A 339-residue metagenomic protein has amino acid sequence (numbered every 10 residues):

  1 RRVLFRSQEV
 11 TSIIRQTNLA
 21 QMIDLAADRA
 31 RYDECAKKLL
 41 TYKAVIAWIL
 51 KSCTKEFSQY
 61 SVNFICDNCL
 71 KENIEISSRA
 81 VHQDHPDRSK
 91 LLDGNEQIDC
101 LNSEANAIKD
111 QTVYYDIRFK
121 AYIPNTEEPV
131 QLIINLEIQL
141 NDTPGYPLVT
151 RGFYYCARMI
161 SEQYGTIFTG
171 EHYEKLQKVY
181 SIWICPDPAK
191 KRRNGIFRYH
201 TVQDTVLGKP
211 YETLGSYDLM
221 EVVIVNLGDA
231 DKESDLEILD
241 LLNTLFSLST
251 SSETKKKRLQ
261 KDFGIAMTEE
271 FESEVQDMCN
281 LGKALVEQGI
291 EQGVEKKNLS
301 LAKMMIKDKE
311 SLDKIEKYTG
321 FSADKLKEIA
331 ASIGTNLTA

Functional and structural regions predicted by a protein language model:
R2-A339: Elongated, amphipathic alpha-helical interaction scaffolds
